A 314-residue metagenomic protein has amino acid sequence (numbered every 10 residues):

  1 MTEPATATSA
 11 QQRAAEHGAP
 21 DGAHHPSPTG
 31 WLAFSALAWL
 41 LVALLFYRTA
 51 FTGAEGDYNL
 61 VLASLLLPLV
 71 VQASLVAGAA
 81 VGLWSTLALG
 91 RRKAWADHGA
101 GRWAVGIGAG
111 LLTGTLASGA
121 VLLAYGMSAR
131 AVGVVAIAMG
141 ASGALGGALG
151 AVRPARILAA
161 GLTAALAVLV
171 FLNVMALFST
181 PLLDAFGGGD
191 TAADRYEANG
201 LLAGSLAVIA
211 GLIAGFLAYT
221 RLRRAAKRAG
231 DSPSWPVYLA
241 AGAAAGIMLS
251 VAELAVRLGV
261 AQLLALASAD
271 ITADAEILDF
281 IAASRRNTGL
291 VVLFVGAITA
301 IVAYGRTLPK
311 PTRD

Functional and structural regions predicted by a protein language model:
M1-L87: N-terminal signal-anchor module of multipass membrane proteins
A14-P26, V81-W103, G146-A164, I213-P236 (+2 more regions): Cytoplasmic membrane-interface segments at the C-terminal ends of transmembrane helices
A43-G53, V71-A79, L123-M127, A160 (+2 more regions): Primarily mature extracellular domains of secreted and cell-surface proteins, especially surface-exposed modules
E55-L65, G188-R195, T272-D279: Juxtamembrane membrane-water interface segments that cap and precede transmembrane helices
N59-L67, L87-A167: Membrane-interface helix-loop-helix junctions at boundaries between adjacent transmembrane segments
L67-A77, R195-I213, E276-T299: Hydrophobic alpha-helical transmembrane segments
S128-A273, L293-F294: Generic multipass alpha-helical transmembrane bundles of integral membrane proteins
R257, A261, S268-D314: Membrane-proximal bilayer-interacting regions
